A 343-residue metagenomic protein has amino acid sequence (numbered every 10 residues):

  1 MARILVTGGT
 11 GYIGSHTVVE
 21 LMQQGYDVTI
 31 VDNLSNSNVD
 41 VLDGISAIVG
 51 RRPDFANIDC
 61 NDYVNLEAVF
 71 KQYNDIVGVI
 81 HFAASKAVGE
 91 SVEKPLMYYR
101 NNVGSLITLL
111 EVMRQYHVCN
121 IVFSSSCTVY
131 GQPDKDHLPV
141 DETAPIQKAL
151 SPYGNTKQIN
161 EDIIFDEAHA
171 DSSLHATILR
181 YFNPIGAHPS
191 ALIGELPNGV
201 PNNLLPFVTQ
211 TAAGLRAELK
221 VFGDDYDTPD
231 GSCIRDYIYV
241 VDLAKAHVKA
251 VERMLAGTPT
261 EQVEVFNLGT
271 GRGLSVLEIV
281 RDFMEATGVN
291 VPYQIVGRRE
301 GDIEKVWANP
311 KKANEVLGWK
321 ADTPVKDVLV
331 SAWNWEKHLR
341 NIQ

Functional and structural regions predicted by a protein language model:
A2-G78, V200: N-terminal Rossmann/SDR dinucleotide-binding element
V39, A87-G89, Q132-P133: Helix N-cap/beta-alpha junction loops of NAD(P)-dependent oxidoreductase domains
N61-D62, N74, K94, N309 (+1 more regions): Acidic/polar helix N-cap motif
Y63, S105-L106, V240, H247: Conserved internal alpha-helix within the Rossmann fold of NAD(P)-dependent oxidoreductases
V77-I80, V122: N-terminal Rossmann-like NAD(P) cofactor-binding module of classical short-chain dehydrogenase/reductase
A83-K86, S125-S126: Conserved NAD(P)H cofactor-binding loop of Rossmann-fold oxidoreductase domains
E93, R100, G104-E111, N120 (+2 more regions): Catalytic helix-loop patch of NAD(P)-dependent Rossmann-fold dehydrogenases
L205-Q343: C-terminal substrate-binding subdomain of Rossmann-fold SDR/epimerase-dehydratase oxidoreductases
